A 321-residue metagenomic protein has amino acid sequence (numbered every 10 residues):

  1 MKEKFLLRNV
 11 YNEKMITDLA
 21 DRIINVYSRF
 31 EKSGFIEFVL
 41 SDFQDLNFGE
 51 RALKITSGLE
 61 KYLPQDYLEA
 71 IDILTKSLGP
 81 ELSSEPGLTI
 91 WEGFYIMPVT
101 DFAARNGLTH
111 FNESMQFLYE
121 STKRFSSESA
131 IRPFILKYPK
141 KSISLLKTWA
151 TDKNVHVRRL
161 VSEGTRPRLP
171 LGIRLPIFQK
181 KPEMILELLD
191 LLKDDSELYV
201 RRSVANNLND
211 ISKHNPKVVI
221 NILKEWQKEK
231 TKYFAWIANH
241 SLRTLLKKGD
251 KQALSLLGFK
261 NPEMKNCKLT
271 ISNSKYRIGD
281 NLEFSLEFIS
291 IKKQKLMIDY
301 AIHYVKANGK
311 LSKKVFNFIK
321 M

Functional and structural regions predicted by a protein language model:
M1-A253, E283-S285, Q294-M297: Surface-facing alpha-helical segments and adjacent helix-coil boundary elements at the starts of domains
Y95, N261-E263, S290-K292: A generic structural signal for short, solvent-exposed coil/turn residues that cap or connect secondary-structure
Q252-N266: Proline/serine/threonine-rich low-complexity linkers at boundaries of modular beta-sandwich domains
M264-T270, S274-S290: Contiguous beta-strand segments within globular domains
I289-M321: Contiguous segments within soluble domain cores/interaction surfaces
